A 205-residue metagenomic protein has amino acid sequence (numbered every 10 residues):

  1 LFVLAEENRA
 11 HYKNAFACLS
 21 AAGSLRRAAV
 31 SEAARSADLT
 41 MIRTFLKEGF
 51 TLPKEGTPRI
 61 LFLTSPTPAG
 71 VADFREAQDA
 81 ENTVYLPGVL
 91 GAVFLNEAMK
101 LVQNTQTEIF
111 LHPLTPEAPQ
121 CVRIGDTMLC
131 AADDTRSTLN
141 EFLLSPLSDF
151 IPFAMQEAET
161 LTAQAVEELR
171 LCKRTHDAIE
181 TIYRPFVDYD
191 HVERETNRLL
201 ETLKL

Functional and structural regions predicted by a protein language model:
L1, M99-L169: Conserved nucleotide-sensing/catalytic segment adjacent to the nucleotide-binding pocket in NTP-handling enzymes
L1-I60, L144-Q156, E167-E168, T175 (+2 more regions): Charged, amphipathic alpha-helical linker segments immediately N-terminal to NTP-binding catalytic cores
G23, G49, G56, G70 (+2 more regions): Residue-identity detector for glycine
S31, P53-G56, E97-K100, A118-Q120: A generic short-segment signal for beta-strand/edge and adjacent turn/coil regions
E55, A77-A80, R123-D126: Flexible, charged surface loops at secondary-structure boundaries
I60-L63, V122-I124: Hydrophobic transmembrane signal anchors and adjacent membrane-proximal interface regions, especially in viral
L61-V102: Glycine-rich phosphate-binding P-loop
